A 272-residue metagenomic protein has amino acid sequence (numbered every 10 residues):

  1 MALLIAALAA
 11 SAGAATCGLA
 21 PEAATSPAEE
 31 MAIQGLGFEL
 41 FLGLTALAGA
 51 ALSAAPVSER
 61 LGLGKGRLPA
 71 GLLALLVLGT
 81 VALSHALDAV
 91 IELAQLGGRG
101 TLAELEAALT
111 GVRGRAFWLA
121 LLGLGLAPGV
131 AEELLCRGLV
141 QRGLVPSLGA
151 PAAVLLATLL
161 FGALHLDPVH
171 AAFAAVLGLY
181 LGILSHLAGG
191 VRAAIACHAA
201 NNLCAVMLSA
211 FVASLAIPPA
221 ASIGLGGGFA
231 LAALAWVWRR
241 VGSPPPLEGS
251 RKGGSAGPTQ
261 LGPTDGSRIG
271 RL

Functional and structural regions predicted by a protein language model:
I5-S53, G71-L75, I223-L225: Alpha-helical transmembrane segments in multi-pass membrane proteins
G13, T158, A163, V169-G226: Functionally important transmembrane alpha-helices
T25-M31, S58-A131, V145-P146, P246 (+4 more regions): Juxtamembrane helix-loop-helix connectors linking adjacent transmembrane helices in multi-pass membrane enzymes
A32, A70-L75, W118, L122 (+4 more regions): Hydrophobic alpha-helical transmembrane segments
A48-S58, L184-H186, L234-G242: Structural signal for the C-terminal ends of transmembrane alpha-helices and the immediately following loop
V57, R67-A70, A116-F117, L148-L155 (+2 more regions): Membrane-helix interface segments
A131-L156, I183-G190: Membrane-interface helix/loop boundary segments of multi-pass membrane proteins
A199-L272: C-terminal membrane module of polytopic membrane proteins
